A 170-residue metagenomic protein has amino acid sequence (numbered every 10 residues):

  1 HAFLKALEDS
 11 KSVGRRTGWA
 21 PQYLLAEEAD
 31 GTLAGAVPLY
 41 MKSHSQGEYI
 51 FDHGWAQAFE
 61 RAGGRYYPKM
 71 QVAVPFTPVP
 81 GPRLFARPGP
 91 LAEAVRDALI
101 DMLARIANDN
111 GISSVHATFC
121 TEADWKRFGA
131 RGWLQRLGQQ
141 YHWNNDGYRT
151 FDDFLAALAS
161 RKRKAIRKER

Functional and structural regions predicted by a protein language model:
H1-R170: N-acyltransferase acceptor-side catalytic subdomain
